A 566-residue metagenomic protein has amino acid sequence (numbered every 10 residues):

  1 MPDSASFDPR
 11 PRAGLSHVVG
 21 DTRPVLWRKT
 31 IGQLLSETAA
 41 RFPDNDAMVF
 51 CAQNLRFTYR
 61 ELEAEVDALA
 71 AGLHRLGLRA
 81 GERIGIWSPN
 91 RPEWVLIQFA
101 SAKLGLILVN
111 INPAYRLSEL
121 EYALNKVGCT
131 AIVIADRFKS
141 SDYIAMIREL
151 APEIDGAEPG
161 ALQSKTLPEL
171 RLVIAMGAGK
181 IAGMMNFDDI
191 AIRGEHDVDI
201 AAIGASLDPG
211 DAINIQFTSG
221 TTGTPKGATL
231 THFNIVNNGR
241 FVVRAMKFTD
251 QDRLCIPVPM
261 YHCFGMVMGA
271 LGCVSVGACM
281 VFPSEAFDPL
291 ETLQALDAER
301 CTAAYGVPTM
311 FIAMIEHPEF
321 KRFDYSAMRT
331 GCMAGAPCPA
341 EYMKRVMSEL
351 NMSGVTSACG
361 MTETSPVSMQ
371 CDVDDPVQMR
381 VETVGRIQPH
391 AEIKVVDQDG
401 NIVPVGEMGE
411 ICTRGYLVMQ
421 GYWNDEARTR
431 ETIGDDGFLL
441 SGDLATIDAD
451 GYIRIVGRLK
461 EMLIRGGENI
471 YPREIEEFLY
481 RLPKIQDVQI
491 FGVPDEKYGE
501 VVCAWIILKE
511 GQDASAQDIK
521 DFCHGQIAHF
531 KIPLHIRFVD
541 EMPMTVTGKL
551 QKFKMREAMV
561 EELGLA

Functional and structural regions predicted by a protein language model:
M1, L76, L104-D189, E510-Q512: Structural core segment of the AMP-binding/adenylate-forming
W27, S36, D44-F99, R116-E121 (+4 more regions): Conserved AMP-binding/adenylate-forming core of the ANL superfamily
P43-D44, T166-L170, I174-F217, T224 (+1 more regions): Conserved pre-ATP/AMP-binding loop-to-beta segment of ANL
E63-A68, R193-I200, P209, N214 (+3 more regions): Conserved structural elements of the adenylate-forming
S88-P89, V109-N125, D136-D142, A278-A298 (+2 more regions): ATP-dependent adenylate-forming carboxylate-activation enzymes
Y115-N125, I132-I134, A304, D399 (+7 more regions): AMP-binding/adenylate-forming catalytic core of the ANL superfamily
M176, A191-I192, A278, A298-G306 (+2 more regions): Gly/Ser/Thr-rich phosphate-binding loop
V236-R253, C263-T302, H317: Conserved AMP-binding/adenylation subdomain of ANL enzymes
